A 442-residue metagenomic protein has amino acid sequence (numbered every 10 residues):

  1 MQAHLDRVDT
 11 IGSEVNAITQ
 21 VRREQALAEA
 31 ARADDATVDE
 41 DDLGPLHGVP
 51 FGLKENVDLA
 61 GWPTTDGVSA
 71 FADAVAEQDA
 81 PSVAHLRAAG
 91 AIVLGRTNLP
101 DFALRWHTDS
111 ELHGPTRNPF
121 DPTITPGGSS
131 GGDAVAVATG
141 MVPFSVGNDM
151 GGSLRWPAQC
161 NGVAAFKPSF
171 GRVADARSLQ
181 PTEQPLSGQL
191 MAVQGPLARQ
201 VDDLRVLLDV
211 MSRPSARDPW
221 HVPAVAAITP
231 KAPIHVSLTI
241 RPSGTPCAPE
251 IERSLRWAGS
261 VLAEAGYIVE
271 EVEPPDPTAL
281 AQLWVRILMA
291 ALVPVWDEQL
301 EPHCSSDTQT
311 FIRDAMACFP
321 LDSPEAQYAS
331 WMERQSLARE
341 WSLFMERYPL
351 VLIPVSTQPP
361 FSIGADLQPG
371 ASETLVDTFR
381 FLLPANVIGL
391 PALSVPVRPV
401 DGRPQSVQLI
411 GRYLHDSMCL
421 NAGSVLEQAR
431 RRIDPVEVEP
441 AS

Functional and structural regions predicted by a protein language model:
M1, A31-D35, P249-E273, W296-H303 (+2 more regions): Acyltransferase
M1-G151, S260, A265-G266: Gly/Ser-rich catalytic/binding loops embedded in alpha/beta enzyme cores
H4, A26, L204, V236 (+4 more regions): Residue-level signal for inorganic ion chemistry
H4, G48, A88, T139-P143 (+1 more regions): Glycine-rich, small-residue loops and helix-cap segments that act as flexible hinges at active-site edges
L46-D66, P230-H235, T239, I287-A338 (+2 more regions): Short helix-loop capping/hinge segments that flank enzyme active sites or metal/cofactor-binding pockets
T64-D73, A248-P249, F361-G370: Glycine/threonine-rich flexible loop motifs
Q78-L208, N386-R398, R403-Q408: Short glycine/serine-rich loop segments
K167-W257, D276, R430-S442: A short helix-breaking turn/cap at a secondary-structure junction
